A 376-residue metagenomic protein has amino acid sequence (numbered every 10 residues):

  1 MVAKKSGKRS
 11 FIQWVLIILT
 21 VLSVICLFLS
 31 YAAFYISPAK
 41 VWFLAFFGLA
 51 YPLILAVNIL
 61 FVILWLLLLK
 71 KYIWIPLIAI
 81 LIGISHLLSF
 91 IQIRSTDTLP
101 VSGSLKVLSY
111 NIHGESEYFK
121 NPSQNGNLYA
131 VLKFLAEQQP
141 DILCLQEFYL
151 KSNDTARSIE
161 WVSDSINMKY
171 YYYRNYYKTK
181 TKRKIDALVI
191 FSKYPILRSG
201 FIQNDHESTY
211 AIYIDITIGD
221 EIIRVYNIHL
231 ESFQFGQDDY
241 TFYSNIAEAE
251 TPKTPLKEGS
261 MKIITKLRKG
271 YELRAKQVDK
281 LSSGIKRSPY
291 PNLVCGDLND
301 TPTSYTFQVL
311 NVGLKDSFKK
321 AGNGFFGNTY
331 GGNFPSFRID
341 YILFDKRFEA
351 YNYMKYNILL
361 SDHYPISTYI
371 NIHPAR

Functional and structural regions predicted by a protein language model:
M1-S10: N-terminal Lys/Arg-rich, disordered targeting/topogenic segments
A3, L64-K71, L87: Structural signal for the C-terminal ends of transmembrane alpha-helices and the immediately following loop
I12-L27, A32-L44, G48-L66, W74-L77 (+3 more regions): Metal-dependent phosphoester-hydrolase catalytic domains
S30, P76-S104, Y129, I142-S244 (+1 more regions): Structured beta-strand-rich core segments of catalytic domains in phosphoester-bond hydrolases
K106-I112, N127-T155, I214, R224-H229 (+5 more regions): Active-site beta-strand/loop signature of hydrolases that rely on acidic residues for catalysis
S109-L128, L150-K151, Q234-G270: Acidic/histidine-rich helix-loop elements that form or flank divalent-metal/phosphate-binding sites at the catalytic
I112-E115, L150, K178, Y194-I196 (+5 more regions): Short, solvent-exposed loop/turn segments at secondary-structure junctions
E137-Q139, Y170, K315-A321: Short, structured active-site-proximal loop/turn typified by the sulfatase FGly-forming signature C/S-X-P-X-R
